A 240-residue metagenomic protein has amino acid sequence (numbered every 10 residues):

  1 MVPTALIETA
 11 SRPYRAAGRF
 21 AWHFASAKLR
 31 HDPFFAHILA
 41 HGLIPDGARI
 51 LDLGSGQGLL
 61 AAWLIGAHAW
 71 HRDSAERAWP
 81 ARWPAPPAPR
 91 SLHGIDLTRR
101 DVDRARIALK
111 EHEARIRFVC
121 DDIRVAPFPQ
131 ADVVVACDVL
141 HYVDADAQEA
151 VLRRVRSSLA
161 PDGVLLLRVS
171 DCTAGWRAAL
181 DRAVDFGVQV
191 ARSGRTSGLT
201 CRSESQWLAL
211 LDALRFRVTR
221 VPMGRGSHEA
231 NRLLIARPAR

Functional and structural regions predicted by a protein language model:
M1-H41, D46, Q57-P127, V164-R240: Class I (Rossmann-like) S-adenosyl-L-methionine-dependent methyltransferase catalytic domain, capturing the SAM-binding
L53: Conserved beta-strand/loop positions that form the S-adenosyl-L-methionine
D132: Conserved acidic residues
V135: A conserved beta-strand element that flanks and buttresses the S-adenosyl-L-methionine
D138-V139: Short catalytic micro-motifs in class I SAM-dependent methyltransferases
D144-A145: Helix-capping/helix-break motifs at membrane-protein junctions, especially on the cytosolic side just before or after
E149-P161: A short glycine-rich, Lys/Arg-flanked "PGG" loop and its adjoining helix->strand segment in the class I
